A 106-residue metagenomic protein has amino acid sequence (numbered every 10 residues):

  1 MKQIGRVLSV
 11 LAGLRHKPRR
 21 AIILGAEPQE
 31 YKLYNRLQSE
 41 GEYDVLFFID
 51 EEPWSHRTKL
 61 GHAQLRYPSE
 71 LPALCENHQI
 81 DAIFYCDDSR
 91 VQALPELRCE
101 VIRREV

Functional and structural regions predicted by a protein language model:
M1-K2: Transmembrane alpha-helices and immediately adjacent membrane-cytoplasm interface residues in multi-pass integral
R6-E100: A solvent-exposed beta-alpha-beta segment
I102-V106: A short helix->loop->beta-strand "cap" motif at the edges of active sites that frequently abuts
